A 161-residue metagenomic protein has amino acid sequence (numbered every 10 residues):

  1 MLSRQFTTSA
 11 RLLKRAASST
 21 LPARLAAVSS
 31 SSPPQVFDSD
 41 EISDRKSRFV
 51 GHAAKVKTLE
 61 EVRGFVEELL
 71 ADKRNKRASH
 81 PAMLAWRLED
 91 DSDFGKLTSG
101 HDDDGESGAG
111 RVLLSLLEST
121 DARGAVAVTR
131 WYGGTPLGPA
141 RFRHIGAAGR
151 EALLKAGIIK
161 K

Functional and structural regions predicted by a protein language model:
L2-S107, L116, L154, I158-K161: C-terminal regulatory domains involved in ligand/effector binding and gene-expression control
E68, V112, A148: Alpha-helical scaffold segments in soluble metabolic enzymes
S99-P136: Short HxH-centered metal-ligating active-site micro-motif
T120, R130-K161: Active-site-proximal loop/helix of nucleotide/amide-processing enzymes and allied scaffolds
